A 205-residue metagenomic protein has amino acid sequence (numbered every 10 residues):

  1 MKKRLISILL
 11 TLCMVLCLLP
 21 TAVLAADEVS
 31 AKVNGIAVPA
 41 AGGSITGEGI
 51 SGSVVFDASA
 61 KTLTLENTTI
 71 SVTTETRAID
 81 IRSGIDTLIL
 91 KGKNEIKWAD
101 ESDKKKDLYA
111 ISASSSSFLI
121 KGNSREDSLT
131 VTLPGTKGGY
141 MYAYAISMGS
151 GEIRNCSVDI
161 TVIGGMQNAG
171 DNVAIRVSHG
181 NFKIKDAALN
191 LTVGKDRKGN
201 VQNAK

Functional and structural regions predicted by a protein language model:
M1-L10: Positively charged n-region of N-terminal signal peptides that target proteins for export
I8, A26-K205: A composition-driven surface/loop motif
L10-C17: Bacterial N-terminal signal peptides
L18-E28: Sec-dependent signal peptide cleavage junction
